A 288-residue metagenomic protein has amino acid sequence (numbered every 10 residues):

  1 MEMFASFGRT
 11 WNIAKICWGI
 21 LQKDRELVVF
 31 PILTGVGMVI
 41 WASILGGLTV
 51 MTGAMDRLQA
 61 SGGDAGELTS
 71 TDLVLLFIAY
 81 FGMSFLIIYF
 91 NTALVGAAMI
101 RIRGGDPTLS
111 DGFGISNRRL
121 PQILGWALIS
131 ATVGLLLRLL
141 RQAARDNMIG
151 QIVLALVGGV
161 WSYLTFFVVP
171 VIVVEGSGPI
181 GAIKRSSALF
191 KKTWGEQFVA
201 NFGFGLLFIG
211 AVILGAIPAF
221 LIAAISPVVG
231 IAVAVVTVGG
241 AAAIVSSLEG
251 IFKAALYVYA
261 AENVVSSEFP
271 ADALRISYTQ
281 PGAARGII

Functional and structural regions predicted by a protein language model:
M1-I288: Hydrophobic alpha-helical membrane segments
